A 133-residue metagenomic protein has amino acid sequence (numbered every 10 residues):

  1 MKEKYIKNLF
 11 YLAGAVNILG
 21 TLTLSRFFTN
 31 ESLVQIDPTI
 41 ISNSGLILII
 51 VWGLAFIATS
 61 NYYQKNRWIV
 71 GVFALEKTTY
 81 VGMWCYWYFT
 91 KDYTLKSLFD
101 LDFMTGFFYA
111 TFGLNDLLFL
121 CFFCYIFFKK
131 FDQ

Functional and structural regions predicted by a protein language model:
M1-V16: Cytosolic juxtamembrane helix and N-cap/initiation of the first transmembrane helix
A15-L19, T39-N61, L75-G82, L114: Core segments of alpha-helical transmembrane spans in multipass integral membrane proteins
L24-L33, A58-N61, F89-T94: Juxtamembrane "helix-exit" motif on the non-cytosolic side of transmembrane helices
V34, T94-F103: Alpha-helical transmembrane segments and their interfaces in multipass membrane proteins
Q64-Y93: Mid-chain, well-packed structural core segment of small domains
D100-L117: Individual transmembrane alpha-helices with interfacial aromatic-anchor signatures
C124-Q133: Cytosolic juxtamembrane helix at the C-terminal end of the final transmembrane segment
